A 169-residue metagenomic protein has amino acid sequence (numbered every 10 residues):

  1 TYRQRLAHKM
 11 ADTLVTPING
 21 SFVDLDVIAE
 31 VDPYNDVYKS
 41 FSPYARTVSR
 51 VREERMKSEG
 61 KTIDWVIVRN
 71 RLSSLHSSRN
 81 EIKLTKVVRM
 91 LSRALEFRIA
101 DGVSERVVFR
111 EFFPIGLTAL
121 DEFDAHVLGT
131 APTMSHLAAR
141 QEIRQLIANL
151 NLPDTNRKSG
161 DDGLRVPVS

Functional and structural regions predicted by a protein language model:
T1-D101: Conserved catalytic-core segment of NTP-binding enzymes
G60, D64-S169: C-terminal lobe/tail of nucleotide-utilizing enzymes
